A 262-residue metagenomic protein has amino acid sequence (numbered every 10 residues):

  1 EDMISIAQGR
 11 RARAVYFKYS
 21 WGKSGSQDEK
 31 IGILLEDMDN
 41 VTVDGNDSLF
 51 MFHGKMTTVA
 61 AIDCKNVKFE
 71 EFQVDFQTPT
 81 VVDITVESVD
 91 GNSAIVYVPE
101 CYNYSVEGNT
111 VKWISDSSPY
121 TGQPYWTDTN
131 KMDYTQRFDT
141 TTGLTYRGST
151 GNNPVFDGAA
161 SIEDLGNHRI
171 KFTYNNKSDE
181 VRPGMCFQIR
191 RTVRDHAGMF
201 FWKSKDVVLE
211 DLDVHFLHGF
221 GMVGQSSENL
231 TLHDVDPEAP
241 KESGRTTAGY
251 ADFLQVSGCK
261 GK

Functional and structural regions predicted by a protein language model:
E1-K262: Extracellular/periplasmic carbohydrate-active domains that bind, remodel, or depolymerize complex polysaccharides
